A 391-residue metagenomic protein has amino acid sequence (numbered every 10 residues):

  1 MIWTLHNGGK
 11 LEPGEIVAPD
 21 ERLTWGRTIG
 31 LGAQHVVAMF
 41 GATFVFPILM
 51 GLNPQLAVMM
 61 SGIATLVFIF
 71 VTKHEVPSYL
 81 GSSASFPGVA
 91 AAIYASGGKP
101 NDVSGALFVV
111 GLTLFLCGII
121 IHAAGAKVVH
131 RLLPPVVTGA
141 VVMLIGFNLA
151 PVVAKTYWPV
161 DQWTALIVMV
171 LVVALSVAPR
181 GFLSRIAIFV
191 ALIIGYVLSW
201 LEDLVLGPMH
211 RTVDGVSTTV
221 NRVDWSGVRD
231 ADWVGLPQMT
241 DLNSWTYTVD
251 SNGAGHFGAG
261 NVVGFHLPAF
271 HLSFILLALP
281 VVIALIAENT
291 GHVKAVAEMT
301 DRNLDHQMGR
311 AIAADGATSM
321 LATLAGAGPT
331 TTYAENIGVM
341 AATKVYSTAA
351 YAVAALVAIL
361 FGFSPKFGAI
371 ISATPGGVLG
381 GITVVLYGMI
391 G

Functional and structural regions predicted by a protein language model:
M1-P77, A84-G97: N-terminal signal-anchor module of multipass membrane proteins
M1-W3, L49-P54, L171-G258, F265-L276 (+1 more regions): Flexible hinge motifs at transmembrane-helix junctions and intramembrane kinks/re-entrant loops in multi-pass membrane
I16-G26, I48-I69, S273-T348: Membrane-embedded helical hairpins/re-entrant loop segments and their flanking transmembrane helices within multi-pass
L52-A57, H74-P87, V129-T138, S184-V190 (+4 more regions): Short, non-helical or kinked segments that cap or interrupt transmembrane helices
M59-V67, G81-A95, L144-F147, V190 (+5 more regions): Hydrophobic alpha-helical segments within and immediately flanking transmembrane helices of multi-pass membrane proteins
A64-V76, F115-V129, V170-G181, T290-M299 (+2 more regions): C-terminal ends of transmembrane helices
F70-K73, T300-R302, M320-A325, A334-G391: Hydrophobic alpha-helical bundle architecture
A95-L206, A355-G391: Membrane-embedded alpha-helical modules
